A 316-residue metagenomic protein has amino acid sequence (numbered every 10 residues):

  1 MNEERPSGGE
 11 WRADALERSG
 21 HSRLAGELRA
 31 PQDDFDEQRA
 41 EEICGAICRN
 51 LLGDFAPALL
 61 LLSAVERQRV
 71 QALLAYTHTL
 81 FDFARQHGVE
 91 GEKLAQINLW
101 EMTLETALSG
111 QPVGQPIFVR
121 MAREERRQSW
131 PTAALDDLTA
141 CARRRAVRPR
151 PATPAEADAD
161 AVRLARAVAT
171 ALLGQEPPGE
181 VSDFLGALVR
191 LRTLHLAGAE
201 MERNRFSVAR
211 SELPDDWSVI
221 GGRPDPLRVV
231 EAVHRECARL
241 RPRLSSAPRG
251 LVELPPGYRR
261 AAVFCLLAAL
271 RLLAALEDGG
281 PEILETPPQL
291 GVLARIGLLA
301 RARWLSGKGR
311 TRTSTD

Functional and structural regions predicted by a protein language model:
N2-R190, A199-D316: Catalytic cores of Mg2+-dependent Asp-rich isoprenoid enzymes
